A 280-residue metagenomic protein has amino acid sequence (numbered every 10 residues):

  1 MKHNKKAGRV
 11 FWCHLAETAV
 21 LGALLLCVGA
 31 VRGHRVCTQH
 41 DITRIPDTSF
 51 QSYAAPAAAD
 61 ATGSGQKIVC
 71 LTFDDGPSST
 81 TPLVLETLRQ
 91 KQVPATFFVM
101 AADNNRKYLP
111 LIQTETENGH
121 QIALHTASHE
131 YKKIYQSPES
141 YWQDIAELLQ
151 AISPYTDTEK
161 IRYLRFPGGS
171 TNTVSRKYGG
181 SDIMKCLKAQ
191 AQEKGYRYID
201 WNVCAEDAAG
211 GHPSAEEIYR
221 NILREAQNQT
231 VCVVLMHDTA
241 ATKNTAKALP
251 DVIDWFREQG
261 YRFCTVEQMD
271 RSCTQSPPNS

Functional and structural regions predicted by a protein language model:
M1-C70, E86-A95, P154, N202 (+2 more regions): Terminal accessory/targeting
G8, G22, G29, G33 (+8 more regions): Residue-identity detector for glycine
H40-I161, R271-S272: Active-site beta->alpha N-cap acidic-glycine motif
H129-L235, T239-W255, Y261-R262, Q268-M269 (+1 more regions): Catalytic domains of cell-wall/extracellular-matrix polysaccharide-remodeling enzymes, centered on de-N-acetylation
